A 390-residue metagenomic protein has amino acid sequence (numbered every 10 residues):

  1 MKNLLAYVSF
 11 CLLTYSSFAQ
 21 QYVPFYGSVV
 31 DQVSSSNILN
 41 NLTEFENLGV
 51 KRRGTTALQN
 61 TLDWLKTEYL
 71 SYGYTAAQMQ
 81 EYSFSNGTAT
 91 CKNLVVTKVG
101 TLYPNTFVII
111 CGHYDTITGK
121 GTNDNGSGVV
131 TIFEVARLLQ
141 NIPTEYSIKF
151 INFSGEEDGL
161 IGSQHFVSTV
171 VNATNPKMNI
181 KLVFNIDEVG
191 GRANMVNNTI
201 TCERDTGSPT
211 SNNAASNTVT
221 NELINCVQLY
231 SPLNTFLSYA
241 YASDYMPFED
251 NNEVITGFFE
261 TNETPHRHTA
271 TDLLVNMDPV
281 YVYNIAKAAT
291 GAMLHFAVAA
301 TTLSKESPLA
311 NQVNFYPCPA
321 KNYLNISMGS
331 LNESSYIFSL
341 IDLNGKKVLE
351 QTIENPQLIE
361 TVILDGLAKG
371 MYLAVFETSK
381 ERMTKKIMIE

Functional and structural regions predicted by a protein language model:
Y15-A19: Sec/Tat signal peptide C-region and signal peptidase I cleavage site
Q20-A57, H113-D115, E188, E263-L273: N-terminal capping segment at the start of a domain
N40-V99: A non-catalytic alpha/beta surface segment that caps or lines the substrate-entry region of metallo-dependent hydrolase
T116-N212: Acidic/histidine-rich catalytic neighborhood of metal-dependent amide-processing enzymes
V189-T302: Active-site-adjacent substrate-binding region of metalloamidase/peptidase-like peptide-processing proteins
V298-Y316, G329-L331, K346: Residue-level detector of functionally pivotal "anchor" positions at catalytic/ligand-binding pockets or at interdomain
L340-V348, Y372: Short, glycine-anchored, charge-dense loop/turn motifs used at functional sites
N355, K369-E390: C-terminal tail/sorting-segment detector
